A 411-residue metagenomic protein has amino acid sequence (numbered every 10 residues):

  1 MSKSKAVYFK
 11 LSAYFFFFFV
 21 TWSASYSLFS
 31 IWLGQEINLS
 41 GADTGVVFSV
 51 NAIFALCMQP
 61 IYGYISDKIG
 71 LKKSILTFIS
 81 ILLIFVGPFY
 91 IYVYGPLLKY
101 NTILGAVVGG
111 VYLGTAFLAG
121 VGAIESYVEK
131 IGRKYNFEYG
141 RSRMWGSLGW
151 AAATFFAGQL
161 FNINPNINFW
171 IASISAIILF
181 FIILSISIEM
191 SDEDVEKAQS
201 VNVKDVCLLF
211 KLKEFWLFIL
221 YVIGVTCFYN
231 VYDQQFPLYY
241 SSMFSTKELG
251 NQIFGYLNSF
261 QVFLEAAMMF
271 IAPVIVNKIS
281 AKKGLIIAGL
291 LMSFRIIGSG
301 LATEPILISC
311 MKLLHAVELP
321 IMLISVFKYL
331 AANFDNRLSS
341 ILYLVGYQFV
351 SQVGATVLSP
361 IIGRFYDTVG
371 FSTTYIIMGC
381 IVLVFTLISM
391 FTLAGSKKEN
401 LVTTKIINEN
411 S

Functional and structural regions predicted by a protein language model:
M1-K5, I186-L220, S245-T246, I407 (+1 more regions): Juxtamembrane intracellular "pre-TM" segments in multi-pass secondary transporters
S2-A52, L56, W216-V222, T226-F244: Helix-loop boundary and gating motifs at the non-cytosolic
L33-G34, I65-S66, M144, Q159-N162 (+3 more regions): Interfacial helix-cap and linker-helix signal at transmembrane-aqueous boundaries of multi-pass secondary transporters
C57-L71, F161, A267-S280, Y366-D367: Helix-to-loop junctions at the C-terminal end of transmembrane segments in multipass secondary transporters
K72, Q159-A176, G363-V382: A membrane-interface helix-boundary motif in multi-pass transporters
S74-F89, K283-G298: Structural signature of the two symmetry-related core transmembrane helices
G109-W145: Cytoplasmic helix-loop-helix junction between adjacent transmembrane helices in 12-TM secondary transporters
R337-T368: A late C-terminal transmembrane helix in Major Facilitator Superfamily
